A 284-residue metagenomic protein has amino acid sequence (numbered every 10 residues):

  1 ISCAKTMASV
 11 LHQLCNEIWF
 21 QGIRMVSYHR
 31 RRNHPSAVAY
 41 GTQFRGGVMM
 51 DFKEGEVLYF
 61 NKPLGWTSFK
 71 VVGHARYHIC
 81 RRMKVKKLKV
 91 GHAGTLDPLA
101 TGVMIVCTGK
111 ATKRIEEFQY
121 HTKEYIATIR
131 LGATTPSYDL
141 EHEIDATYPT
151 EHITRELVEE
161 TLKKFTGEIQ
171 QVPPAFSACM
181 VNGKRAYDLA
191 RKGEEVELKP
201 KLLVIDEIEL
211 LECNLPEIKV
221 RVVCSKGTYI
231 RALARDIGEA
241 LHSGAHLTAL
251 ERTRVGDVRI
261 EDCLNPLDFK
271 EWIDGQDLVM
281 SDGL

Functional and structural regions predicted by a protein language model:
H12, Y28-H29, N33-H34: Intrinsic-disorder-associated, low-complexity terminal segments enriched in Asp/Asn/His/Tyr and depleted of Lys/Arg
I18, A39-L284: Catalytic/RNA-binding core of pseudouridine synthases
